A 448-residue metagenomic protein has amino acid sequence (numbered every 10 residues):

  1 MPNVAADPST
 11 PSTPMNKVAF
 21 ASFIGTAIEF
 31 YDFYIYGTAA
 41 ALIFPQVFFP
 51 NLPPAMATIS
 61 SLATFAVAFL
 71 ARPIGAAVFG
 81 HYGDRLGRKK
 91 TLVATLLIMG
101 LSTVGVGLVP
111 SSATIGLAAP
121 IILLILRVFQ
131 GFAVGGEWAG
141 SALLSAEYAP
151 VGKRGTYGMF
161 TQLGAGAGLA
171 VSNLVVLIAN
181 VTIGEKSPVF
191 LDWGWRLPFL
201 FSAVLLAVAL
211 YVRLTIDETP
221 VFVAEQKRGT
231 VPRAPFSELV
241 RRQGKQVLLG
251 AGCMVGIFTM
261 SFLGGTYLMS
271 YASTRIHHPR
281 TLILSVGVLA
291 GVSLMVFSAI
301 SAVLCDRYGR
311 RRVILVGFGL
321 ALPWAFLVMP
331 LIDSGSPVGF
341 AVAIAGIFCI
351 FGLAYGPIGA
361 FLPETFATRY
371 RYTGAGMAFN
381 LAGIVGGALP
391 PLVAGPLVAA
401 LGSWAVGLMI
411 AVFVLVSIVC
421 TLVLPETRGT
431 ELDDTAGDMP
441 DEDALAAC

Functional and structural regions predicted by a protein language model:
G37, G244-S293, G386-G387: Extracytoplasmic gate region of multi-pass secondary transporters
L62-H81, G100-S102, V288-S301: Central cavity-lining transmembrane alpha-helices of secondary-active solute carriers, predominantly the Major
R85-L96, R307-F318: Cytoplasmic membrane-interface "Motif A"-like loop-to-helix N-cap segments of 12-TM Major Facilitator Superfamily
L97-I115, G319-S334: C-terminal ends and interior cores of transmembrane alpha-helices in multi-pass membrane transporters/permeases
T156-N180, F379-P390: Glycine-rich segments within core transmembrane alpha-helices of 12-TM secondary carriers
A165-R213: Helix-loop-helix hairpin linking two adjacent transmembrane segments in secondary transporters
A209-I216, F413-D438: Multi-pass alpha-helical transporter architecture, strongest for 12-TM Major Facilitator/SLC carriers used
R312-P357: C-terminal transmembrane helical hairpin of 12-TM major facilitator-type secondary transporters
